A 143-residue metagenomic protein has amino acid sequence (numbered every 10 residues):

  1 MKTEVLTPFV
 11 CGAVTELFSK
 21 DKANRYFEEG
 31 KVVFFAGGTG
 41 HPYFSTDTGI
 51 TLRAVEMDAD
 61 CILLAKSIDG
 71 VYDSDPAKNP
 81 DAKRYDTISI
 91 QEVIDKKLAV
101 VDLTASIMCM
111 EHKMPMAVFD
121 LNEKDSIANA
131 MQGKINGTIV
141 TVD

Functional and structural regions predicted by a protein language model:
M1-D143: C-terminal catalytic "cap/lid" subdomain
